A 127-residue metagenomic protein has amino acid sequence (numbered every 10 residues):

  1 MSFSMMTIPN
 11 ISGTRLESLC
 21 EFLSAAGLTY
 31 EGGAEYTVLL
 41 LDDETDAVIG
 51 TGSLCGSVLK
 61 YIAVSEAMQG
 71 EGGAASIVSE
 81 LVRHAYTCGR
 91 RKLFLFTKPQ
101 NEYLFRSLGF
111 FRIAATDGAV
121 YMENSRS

Functional and structural regions predicted by a protein language model:
M1-Y30, L39-L41: Short amphipathic alpha-helix that is part of the acyltransferase structural core
L39, D46-A63: Conserved beta-strand in the GNAT
L41-E44, N124-R126: Active-site beta-strand termini and strand-to-loop segments that position acidic
S65, Q69, K98: Residue-level recognition of the GNAT/N-acetyltransferase active site
M68, G72-E80: Conserved acetyl-CoA pyrophosphate-binding loop and the N-cap/start of the following alpha-helix in GNAT-like
A85-K98: Conserved GNAT acetyl-CoA-binding A-motif
P99-V120: Conserved active-site alpha-helix within GNAT-family acetyltransferase domains
